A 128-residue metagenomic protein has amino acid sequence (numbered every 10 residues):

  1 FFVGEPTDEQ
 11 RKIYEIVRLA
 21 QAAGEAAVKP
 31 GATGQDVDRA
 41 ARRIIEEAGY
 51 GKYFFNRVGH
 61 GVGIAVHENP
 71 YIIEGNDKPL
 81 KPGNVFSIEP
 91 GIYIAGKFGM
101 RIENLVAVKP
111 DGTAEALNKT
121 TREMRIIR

Functional and structural regions predicted by a protein language model:
F1-R128: Active-site neighborhoods and metal-handling regions in enzymes and metal-associated proteins
